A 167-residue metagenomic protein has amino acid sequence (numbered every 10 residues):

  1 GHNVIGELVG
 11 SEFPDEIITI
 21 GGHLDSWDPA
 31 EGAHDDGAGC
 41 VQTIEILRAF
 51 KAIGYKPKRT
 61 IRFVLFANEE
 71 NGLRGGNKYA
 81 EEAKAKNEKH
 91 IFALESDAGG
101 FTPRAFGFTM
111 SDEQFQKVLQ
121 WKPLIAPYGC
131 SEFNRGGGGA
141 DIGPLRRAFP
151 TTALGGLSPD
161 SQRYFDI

Functional and structural regions predicted by a protein language model:
G1-A33, E45-Y55: Soluble metallo-hydrolase cores and metallopeptidase-like ectodomains found primarily in the secretory/periplasmic
P14-I18, P57-R62, N87-F92, A126-C130 (+1 more regions): Loop/turn elements at helix/coil->beta-strand transitions in domains of secreted/extracellular proteins
L24-S26, V64-G72, D97-G100, K122 (+1 more regions): Acidic, glycine-rich active-site loops and adjacent beta-strand->loop/helix elements that engage anionic groups
A33-V41, Y55, E70-R74, D112-Q116 (+1 more regions): Soluble non-cytosolic domains of exported or imported proteins
C40, I44-L47, K58, L73-A80 (+3 more regions): Extracytoplasmic/secreted envelope proteins and their assembly/folding machinery, especially bacterial periplasmic
A49-R74: Short helix-loop-beta-strand segments that form the rim/entrance of peptidase-like active sites
E81-R104: A glycine-rich helix N-cap at a beta->alpha junction
F101-I167: Active-site-adjacent substrate-binding region of metalloamidase/peptidase-like peptide-processing proteins
